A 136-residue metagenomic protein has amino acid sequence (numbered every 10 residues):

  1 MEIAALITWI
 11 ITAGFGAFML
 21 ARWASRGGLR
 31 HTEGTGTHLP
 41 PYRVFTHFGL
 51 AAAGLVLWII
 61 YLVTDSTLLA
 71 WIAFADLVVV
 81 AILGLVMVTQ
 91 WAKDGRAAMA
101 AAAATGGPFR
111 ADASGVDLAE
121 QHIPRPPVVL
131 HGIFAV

Functional and structural regions predicted by a protein language model:
M1-V136: Polytopic alpha-helical membrane-helix bundles and their juxtamembrane interface segments in multi-pass membrane
